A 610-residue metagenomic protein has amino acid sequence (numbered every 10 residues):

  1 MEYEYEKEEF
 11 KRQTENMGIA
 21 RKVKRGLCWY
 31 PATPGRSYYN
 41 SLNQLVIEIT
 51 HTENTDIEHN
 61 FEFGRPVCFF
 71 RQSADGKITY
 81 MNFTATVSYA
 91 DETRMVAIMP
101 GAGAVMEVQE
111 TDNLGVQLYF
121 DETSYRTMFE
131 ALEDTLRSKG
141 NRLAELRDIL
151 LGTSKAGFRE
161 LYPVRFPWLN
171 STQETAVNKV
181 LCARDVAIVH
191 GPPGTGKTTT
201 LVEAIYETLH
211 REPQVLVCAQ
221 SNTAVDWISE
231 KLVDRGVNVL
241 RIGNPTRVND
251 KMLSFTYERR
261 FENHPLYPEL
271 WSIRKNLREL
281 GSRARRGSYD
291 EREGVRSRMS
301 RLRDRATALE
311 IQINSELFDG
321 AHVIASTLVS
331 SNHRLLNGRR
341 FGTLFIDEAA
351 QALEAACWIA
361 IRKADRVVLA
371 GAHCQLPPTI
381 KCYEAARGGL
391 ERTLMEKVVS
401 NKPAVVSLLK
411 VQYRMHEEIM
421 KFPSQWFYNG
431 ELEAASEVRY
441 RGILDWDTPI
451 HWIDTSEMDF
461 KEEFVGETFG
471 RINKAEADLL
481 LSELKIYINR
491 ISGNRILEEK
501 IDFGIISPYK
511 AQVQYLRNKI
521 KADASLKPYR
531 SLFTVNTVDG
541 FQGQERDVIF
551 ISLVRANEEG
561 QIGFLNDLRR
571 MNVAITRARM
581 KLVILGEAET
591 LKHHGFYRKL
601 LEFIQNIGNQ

Functional and structural regions predicted by a protein language model:
M1-F63, M95: A helicase ATPase "motif cassette" and its flanking acidic/Ser/Thr-rich regulatory loops
N54-N178, D234, K251-K275, E279: Pre-ATPase regulatory/linker segments immediately N-terminal to the P-loop/RecA-like helicase/translocase core
F158-Y162, Y206, Q214, C218 (+6 more regions): Conserved P-loop NTPase motor core of helicases/translocases
R165-D185, T200, S326, I472: N-terminal pre-P-loop "Q-motif" helix
R184-A204, G543: Walker A/P-loop
A187-G191, V215-L216, F503: Conserved beta-strand position immediately N-terminal to the Walker
G191, N244, E348: The Walker A (P-loop) glycine that initiates the GxxxxGKT/S ATP-binding motif of P-loop NTPases
R211-P213, S221, S315, V329-Q610: Conserved helicase motor core of SF1/SF2 NTP-dependent helicases
